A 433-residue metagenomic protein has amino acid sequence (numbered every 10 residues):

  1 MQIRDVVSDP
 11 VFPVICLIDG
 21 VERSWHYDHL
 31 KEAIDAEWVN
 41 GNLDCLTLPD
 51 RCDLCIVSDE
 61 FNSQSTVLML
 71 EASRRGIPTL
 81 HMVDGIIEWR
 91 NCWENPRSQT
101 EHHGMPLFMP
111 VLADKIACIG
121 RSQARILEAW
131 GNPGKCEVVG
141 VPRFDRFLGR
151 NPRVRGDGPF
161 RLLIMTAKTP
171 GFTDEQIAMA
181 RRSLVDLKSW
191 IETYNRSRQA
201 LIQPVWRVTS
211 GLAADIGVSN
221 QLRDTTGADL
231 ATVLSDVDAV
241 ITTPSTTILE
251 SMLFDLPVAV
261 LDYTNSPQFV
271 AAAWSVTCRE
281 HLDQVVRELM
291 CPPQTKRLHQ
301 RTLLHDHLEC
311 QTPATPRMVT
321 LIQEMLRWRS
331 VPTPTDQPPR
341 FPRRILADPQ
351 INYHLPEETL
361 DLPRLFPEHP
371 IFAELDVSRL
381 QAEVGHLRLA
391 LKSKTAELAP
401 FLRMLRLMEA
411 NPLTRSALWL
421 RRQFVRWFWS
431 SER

Functional and structural regions predicted by a protein language model:
P13-L148, Q423: Active-site and donor-binding regions of nucleotide-sugar-utilizing enzymes
D19, D59, M82-I87, G140-V141 (+3 more regions): Short loop/turn segments at strand-loop or loop-helix junctions that form parts of catalytic or ligand-binding pockets
L43-T47, W206-F254: Donor nucleotide-activated moiety binding/catalytic core segment of transferases that use nucleotide-activated donors
S73-R74, R196, M252: Anion (oxyanion) recognition and catalysis
I77, A239, D255-A259: Structural loop-to-beta junction motif characteristic of Rossmann-like glycosyltransferase folds
F144-D215: Conserved catalytic-core segment of nucleotide-activated headgroup transferases in glycan assembly
G217, T246-Q311: Catalytic binding pocket for nucleotide-activated donors in carbohydrate/polymer assembly enzymes
Q284, M290-L407, N411, R415 (+3 more regions): C-terminal amphipathic helix plus adjacent low-complexity, charged tail appended to glycosyltransferase catalytic
